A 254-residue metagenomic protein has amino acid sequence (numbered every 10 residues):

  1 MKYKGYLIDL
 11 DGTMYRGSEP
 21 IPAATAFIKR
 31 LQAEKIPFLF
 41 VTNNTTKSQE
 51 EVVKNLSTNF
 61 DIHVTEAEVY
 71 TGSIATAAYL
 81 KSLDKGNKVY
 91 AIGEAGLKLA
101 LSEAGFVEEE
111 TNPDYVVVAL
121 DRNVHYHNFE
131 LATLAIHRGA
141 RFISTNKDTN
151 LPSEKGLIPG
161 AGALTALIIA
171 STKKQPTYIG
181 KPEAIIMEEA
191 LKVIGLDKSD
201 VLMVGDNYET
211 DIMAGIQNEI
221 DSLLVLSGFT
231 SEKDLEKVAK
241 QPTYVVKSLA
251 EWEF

Functional and structural regions predicted by a protein language model:
K2-I8, R16-A33, K47-E50, K54-Y70 (+1 more regions): Asp-based, Mg2+/Mn2+-dependent phosphohydrolase catalytic module
N44: Conserved phosphate/oxyanion-binding catalytic-loop motifs
S73: Short amphipathic alpha-helical/adjacent loop interface patches that line ligand and macromolecule-binding sites
